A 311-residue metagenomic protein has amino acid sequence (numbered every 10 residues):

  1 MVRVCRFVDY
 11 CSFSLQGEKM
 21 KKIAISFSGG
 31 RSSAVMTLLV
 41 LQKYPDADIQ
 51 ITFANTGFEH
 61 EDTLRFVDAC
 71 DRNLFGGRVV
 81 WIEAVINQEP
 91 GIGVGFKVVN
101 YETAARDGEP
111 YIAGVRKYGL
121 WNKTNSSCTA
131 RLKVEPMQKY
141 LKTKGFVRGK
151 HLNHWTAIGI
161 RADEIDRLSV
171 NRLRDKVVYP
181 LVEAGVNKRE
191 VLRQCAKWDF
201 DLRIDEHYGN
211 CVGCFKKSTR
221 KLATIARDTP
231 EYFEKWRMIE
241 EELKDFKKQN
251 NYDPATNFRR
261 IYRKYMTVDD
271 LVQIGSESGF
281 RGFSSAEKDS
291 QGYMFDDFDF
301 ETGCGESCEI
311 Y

Functional and structural regions predicted by a protein language model:
R3-Y311: Nucleotide-activated chemistry modules centered on ATP-dependent adenylation/adenylyltransferase
